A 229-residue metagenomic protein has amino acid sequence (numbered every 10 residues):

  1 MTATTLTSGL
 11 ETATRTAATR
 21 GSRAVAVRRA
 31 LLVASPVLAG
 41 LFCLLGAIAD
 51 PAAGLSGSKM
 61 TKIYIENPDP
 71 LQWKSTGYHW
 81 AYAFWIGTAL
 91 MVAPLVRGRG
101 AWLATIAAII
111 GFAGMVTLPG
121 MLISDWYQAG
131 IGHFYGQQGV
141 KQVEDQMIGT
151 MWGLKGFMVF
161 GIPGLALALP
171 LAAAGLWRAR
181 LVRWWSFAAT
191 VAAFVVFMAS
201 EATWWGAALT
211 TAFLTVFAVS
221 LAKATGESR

Functional and structural regions predicted by a protein language model:
T2-R229: Hydrophobic, aromatic-enriched alpha-helical segments typical of multi-pass transmembrane helices
